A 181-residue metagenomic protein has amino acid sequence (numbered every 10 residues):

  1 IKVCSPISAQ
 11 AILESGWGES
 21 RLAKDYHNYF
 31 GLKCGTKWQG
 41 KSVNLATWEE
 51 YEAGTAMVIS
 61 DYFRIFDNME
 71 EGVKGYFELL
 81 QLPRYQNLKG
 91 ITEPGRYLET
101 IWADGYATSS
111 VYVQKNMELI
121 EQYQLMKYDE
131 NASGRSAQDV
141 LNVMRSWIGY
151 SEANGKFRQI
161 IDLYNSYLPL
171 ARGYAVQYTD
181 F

Functional and structural regions predicted by a protein language model:
I1-S133: Catalytic cores of secreted/periplasmic lytic hydrolases that degrade extracellular macromolecules
N131-F181: N-terminal capping segments
